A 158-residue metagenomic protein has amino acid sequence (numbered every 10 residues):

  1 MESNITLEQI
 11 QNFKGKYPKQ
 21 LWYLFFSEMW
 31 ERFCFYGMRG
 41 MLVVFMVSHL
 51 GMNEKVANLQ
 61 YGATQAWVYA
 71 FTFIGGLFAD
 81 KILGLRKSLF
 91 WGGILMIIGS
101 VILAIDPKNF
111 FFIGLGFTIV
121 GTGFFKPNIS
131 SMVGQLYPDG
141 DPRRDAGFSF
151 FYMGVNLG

Functional and structural regions predicted by a protein language model:
M1-C34: Cytosolic juxtamembrane N-terminal segment immediately preceding the first transmembrane helix of multi-pass
M29, G99, F110-F125: Hydrophobic core of transmembrane alpha-helices in multi-pass small-molecule transporters, especially MFS/SLC-type
G40-Q60: Short amphipathic helix-loop junctions that connect adjacent transmembrane helices in Major Facilitator Superfamily/SLC
G62-D80, K126: Central cavity-lining transmembrane alpha-helices of secondary-active solute carriers, predominantly the Major
V68, R143-G158: Glycine-rich segments within core transmembrane alpha-helices of 12-TM secondary carriers
K81-G93, G140-R144: Cytoplasmic membrane-interface "Motif A"-like loop-to-helix N-cap segments of 12-TM Major Facilitator Superfamily
F90-I113: C-terminal ends and interior cores of transmembrane alpha-helices in multi-pass membrane transporters/permeases
F124-P138: Intracellular juxtamembrane helix-capping segments at the cytosolic ends of symmetry-related transmembrane helices
